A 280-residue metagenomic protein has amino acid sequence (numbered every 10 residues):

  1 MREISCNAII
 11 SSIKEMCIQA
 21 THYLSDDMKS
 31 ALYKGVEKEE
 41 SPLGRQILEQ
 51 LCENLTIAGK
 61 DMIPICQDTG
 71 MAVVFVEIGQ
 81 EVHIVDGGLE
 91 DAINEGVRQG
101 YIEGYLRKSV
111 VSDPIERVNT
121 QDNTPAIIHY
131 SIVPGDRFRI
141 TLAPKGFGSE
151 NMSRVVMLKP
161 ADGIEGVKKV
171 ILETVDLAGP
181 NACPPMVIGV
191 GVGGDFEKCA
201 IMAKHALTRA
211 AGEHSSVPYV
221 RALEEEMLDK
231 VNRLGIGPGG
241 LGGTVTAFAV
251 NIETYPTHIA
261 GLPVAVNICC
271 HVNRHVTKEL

Functional and structural regions predicted by a protein language model:
M1-V190, D195-L280: Non-transmembrane, aqueous-exposed alpha-helical and coiled segments at domain scale
